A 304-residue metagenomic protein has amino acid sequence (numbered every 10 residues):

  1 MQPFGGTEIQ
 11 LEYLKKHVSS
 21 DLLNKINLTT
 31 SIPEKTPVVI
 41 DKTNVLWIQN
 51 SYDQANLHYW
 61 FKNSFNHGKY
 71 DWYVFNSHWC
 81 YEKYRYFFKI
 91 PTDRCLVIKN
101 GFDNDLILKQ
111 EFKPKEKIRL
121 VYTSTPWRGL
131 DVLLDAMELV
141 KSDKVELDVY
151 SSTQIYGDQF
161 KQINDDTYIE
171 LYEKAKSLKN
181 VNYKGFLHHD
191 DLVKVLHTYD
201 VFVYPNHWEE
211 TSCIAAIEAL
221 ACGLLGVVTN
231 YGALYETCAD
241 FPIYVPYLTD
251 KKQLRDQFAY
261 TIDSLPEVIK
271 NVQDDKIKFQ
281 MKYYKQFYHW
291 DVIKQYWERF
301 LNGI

Functional and structural regions predicted by a protein language model:
G6-I9, Q253-D263, Q273-N302: A charged, aromatic-enriched C-terminal amphipathic alpha-helix characteristic of glycosyltransferases across folds
N27-N56, H67, D71-F75, C95-N100: Active-site proximal beta-strand in glycosyltransferases
L57, R85-Y86, K99-K117: Acidic anion/phosphate-binding donor-loop and adjacent secondary structure in glycosyltransferase catalytic cores
D71-R94: A short, active-site helix/loop in glycosyltransferases that binds the activated sugar's phosphate group
F112-G129, L134-L139, D148: Conserved donor-binding/catalytic core segment of Leloir-type glycosyltransferases
K161-D190: Nucleotide-activated donor-binding/catalytic signature segment of Leloir-type glycosyltransferases, i.e., the conserved
L225-V228: Short hydrophobic beta-strand element within catalytic cores of glycosyltransferases and related nucleotide-activated
Y235-I269: Change "using UDP/GDP/dTDP sugars" to "using nucleotide sugars
